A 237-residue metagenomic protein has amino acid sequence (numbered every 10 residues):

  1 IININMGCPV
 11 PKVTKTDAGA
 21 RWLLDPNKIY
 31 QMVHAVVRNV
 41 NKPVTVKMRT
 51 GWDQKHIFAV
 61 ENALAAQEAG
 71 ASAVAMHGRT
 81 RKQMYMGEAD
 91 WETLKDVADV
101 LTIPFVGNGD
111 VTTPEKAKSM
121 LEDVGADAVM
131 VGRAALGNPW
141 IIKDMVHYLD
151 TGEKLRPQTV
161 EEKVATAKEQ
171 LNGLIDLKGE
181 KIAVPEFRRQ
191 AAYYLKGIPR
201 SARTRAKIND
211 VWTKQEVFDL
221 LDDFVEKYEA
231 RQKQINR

Functional and structural regions predicted by a protein language model:
I1-I2, K12-A18, K28-A35, M48 (+1 more regions): Conserved N-terminal beta1-alpha1 strand-loop-helix module at the mouth
I1-V10, E68-G78, V131-A134: Non-cysteine beta-strand/loop elements that form the S-adenosyl-L-methionine
G7-P9, R49-D53, R79-R81, D110-T112 (+1 more regions): Active-site beta-loop-alpha junctions enriched in small/polar residues
P11-I29, R79-W91, E153-K154: Glycine-rich tight-turn/loop motif centered on a GG-T
R21, D25, K47, Q83-M86 (+2 more regions): Glycine- and other small-residue-rich loops at beta-strand/loop junctions that grip anionic moieties
Q31, N39-N41, K55-A73, E92 (+2 more regions): Alpha/beta catalytic cores of nucleotide-metabolism and tRNA/nucleoside-modifying enzymes
P43-T45, R49: Residues at or immediately flanking beta-strands
